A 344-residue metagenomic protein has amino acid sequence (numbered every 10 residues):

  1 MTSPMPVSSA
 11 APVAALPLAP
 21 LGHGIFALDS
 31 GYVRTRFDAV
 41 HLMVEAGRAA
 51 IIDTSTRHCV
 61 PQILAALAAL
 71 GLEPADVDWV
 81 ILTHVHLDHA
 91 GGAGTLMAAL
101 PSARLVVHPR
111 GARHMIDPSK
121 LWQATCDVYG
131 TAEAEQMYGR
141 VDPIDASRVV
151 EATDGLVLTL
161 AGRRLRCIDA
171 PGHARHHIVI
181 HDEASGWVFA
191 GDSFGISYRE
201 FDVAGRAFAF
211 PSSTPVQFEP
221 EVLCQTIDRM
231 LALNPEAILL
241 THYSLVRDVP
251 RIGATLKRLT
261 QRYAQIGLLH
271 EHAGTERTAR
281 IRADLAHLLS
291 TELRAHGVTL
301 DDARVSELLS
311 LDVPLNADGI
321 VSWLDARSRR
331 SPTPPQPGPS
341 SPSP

Functional and structural regions predicted by a protein language model:
T2, Q265-P344: C-terminal regulatory/interaction regions
P4-A10, M115-I168, C224-I227: Metallo-beta-lactamase
A14-L70, I180-D192, I196: Conserved beta-strand hairpin/beta-sheet module of binuclear metal-dependent hydrolase folds, prominently
A50-I52, I81, L105, W187-F189 (+1 more regions): Residue-level marker for buried hydrophobic side chains located in beta-strands that build the well-ordered beta-sheet
T56-H58, R164, D169-P171, R175-L239 (+1 more regions): Metallo-beta-lactamase
P61-V107: Active-site metal-binding motif and surrounding structural segment of the metallo-beta-lactamase
V106-R113, P118: A short, structured active-site edge motif that brings together acidic residues
V216-L233, I238, V246-A286: Internal alpha/beta domain cores that form substrate/cofactor-binding pockets in large enzymes and binding proteins
